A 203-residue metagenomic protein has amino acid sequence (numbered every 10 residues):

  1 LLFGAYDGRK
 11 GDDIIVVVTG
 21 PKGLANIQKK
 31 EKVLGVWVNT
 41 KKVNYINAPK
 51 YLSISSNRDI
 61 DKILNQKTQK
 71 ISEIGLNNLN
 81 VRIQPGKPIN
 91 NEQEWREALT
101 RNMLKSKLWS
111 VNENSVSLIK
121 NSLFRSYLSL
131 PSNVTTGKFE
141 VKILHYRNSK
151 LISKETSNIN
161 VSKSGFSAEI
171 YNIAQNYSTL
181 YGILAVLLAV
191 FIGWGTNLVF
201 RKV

Functional and structural regions predicted by a protein language model:
L1-T40, I46, Y51-S53: Early extracytoplasmic/domain-onset interaction patches
Y6, L128-L130, H145: Hydrophobic beta-strand positions in extracellular immunoglobulin-like domains
G23-A25, I60-I63, Y146-S153: Short acidic/polar inter-strand loop motif in beta-rich domains
K32-P131: Membrane-proximal low-complexity regions enriched in glycine and acidic/polar residues
S129, K150-G182: Short, aromatic-rich amphipathic segments at membrane interfaces that lie adjacent to a transmembrane helix or signal
S132-T136: Surface-exposed, short loops/turns at beta-strand junctions within beta-sandwich domains
G137-I143: A short tyrosine-centered beta-strand micro-motif
Y177-V203: Juxtamembrane interface at the cytosolic side of transmembrane helices
